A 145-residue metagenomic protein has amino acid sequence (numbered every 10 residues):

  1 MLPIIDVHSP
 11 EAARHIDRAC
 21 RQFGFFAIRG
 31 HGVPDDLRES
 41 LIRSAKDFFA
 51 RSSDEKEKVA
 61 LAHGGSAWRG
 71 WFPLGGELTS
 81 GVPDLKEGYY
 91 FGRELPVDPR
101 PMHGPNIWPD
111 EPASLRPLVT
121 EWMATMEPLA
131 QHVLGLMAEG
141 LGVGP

Functional and structural regions predicted by a protein language model:
M1-P145: Peripheral, non-catalytic segments flanking oxidoreductase cores
